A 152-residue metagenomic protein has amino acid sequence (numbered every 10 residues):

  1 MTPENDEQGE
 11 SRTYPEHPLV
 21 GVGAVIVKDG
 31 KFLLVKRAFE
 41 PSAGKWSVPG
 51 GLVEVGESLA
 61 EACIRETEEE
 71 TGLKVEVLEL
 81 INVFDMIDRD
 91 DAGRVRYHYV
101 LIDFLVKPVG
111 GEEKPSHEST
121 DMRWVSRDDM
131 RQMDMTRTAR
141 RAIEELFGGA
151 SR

Functional and structural regions predicted by a protein language model:
M1-G23, R94: Acidic, metal-coordinating catalytic segment for phosphate/diphosphate chemistry, firing primarily on the Nudix
A24, L80, F104-V106: A structural signal for short, well-ordered beta-strand segments
K28: A cytosolic small-molecule/anion-sensing beta-strand core signal
K31-E69, L73: Conserved Nudix-box catalytic region and its N-terminal flanking loop in Nudix hydrolases and closely related
K74-V83: A short coil-to-beta-strand element that immediately follows conserved catalytic motifs
D85-E112: Active-site-adjacent beta-strand/loop module that shapes the phosphate/pyrophosphate-binding cleft
D103-L105, K114-E145: NUDIX/MutT-family hydrolases
